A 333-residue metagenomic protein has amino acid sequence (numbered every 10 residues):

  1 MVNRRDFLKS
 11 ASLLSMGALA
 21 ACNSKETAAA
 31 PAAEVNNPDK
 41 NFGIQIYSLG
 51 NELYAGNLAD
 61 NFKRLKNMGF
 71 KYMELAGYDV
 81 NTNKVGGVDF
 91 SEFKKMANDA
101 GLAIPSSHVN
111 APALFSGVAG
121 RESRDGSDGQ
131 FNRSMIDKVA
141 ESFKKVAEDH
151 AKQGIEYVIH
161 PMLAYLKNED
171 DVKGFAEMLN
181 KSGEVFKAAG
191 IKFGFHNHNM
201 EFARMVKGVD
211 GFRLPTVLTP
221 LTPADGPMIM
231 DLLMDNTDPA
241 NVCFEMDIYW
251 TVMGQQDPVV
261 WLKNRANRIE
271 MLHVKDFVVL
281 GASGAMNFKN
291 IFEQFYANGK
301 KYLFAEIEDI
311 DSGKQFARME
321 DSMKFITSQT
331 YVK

Functional and structural regions predicted by a protein language model:
V2-E156, K187, I191, N267 (+1 more regions): N-terminal pre-domain/capping segments
V2-G43, G50-K71, F212-L218, P227-M246 (+1 more regions): Histidine-acidic metal/acid-base catalytic patches
S12, E34, F115-C243, F316: Active-site acidic/histidine proton-transfer and metal-coordination neighborhood in alpha/beta enzyme cores
G50-G56, A76-D89, A111-G117, S134-V139 (+5 more regions): Acidic-and-aromatic substrate-binding clefts and catalytic sites of carbohydrate-active enzymes
